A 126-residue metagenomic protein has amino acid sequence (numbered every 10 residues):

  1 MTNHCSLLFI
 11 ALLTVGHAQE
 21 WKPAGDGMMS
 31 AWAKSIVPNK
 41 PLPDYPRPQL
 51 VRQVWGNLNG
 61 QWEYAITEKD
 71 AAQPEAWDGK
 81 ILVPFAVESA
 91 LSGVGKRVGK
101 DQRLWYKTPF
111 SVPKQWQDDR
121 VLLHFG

Functional and structural regions predicted by a protein language model:
T2-I10: Sec-dependent signal peptide recognition, specifically the positively charged N-region followed immediately by
I10-A18: Hydrophobic h-region of N-terminal signal peptides that target proteins for export in Gram-negative bacteria
Q19-G126: Extended carbohydrate-recognition surfaces in non-catalytic/accessory domains of CAZymes and lectin-like proteins
